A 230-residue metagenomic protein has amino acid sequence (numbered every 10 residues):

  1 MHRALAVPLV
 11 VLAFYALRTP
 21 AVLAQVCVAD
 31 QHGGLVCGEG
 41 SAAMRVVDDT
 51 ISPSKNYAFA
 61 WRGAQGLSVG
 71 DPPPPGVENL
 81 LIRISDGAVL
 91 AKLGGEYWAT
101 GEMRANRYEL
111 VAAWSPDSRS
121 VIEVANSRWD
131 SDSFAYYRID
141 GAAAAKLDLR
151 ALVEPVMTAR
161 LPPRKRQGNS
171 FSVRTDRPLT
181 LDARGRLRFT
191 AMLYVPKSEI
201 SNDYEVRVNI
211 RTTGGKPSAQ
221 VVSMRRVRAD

Functional and structural regions predicted by a protein language model:
M1-A4: Positively charged n-region of N-terminal signal peptides that target proteins for export
F14-A21: C-terminal segment of classical bacterial N-terminal signal peptides
A24-I51, S133, G141-D230: Acidic, small-residue rich beta-repeat scaffolds with periodic aromatic anchors
V47-A113: Short N-terminal edge-element motif at the start of the domain
W61-Q65, D71-P72, E123-R128, T190-Y194: Beta-strand C-termini and the immediately following turn/loop, strongest in propeller blades
D71-V77, S127-D132, E199-D203: Short, solvent-exposed loop/turn segments at conserved positions within beta-propeller repeat blades
P116-D117: Residue-level detector of Asp-centered blade-edge/turn motifs that repeat once per structural unit in beta-propeller
